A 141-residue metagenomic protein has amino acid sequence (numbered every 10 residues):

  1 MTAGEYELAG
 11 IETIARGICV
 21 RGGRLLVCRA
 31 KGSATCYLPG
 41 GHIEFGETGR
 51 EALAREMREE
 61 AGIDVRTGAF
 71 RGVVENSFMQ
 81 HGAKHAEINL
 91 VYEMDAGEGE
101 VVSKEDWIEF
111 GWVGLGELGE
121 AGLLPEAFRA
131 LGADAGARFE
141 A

Functional and structural regions predicted by a protein language model:
M1-R16, G22: Acidic, metal-coordinating catalytic segment for phosphate/diphosphate chemistry, firing primarily on the Nudix
E7-I11, G82-I88, K104-W107: A generic structural micro-feature
E12, V20, L38, V65 (+1 more regions): Short connector loops at helix/strand junctions that flank enzyme active sites, especially segments positioning acidic
R21-E59: Conserved Nudix-box catalytic region and its N-terminal flanking loop in Nudix hydrolases and closely related
D64-V73: A short coil-to-beta-strand element that immediately follows conserved catalytic motifs
E75-E100: Active-site-adjacent beta-strand/loop module that shapes the phosphate/pyrophosphate-binding cleft
V91-E93, V102-A135: NUDIX/MutT-family hydrolases
